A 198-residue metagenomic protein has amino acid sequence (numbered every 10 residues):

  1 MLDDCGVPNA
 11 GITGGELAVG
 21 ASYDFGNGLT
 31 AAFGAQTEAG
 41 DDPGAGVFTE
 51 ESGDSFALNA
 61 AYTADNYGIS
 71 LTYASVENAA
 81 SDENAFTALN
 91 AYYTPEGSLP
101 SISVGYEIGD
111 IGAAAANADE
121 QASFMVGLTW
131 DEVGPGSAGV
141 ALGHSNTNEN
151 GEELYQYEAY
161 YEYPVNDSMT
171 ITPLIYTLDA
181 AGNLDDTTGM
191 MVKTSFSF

Functional and structural regions predicted by a protein language model:
M1-A10, L17, P135-G139, E162-M169: Outer-membrane beta-barrel biogenesis signature
M1-F56: Surface-exposed coil loops of outer-membrane beta-barrel proteins
D4-I12, D41-E50, V76-D82, A113-N117 (+2 more regions): Outer-membrane beta-barrel domain signature
G26, E96, V133, P164-N166: Residue-level recognition of beta-strand termini and adjacent short loop/turns
E51-Q156: Detector for outer-membrane/organellar transmembrane beta-barrel domains, recognizing the amphipathic beta-strand
G127-D131, E158-D167, L178: Short basic/hydrophobic patches in alpha-helices and adjacent helix-turn junctions that form amphipathic surface motifs
Y163, M169, I175-T177, D186-F198: Outer-membrane beta-barrel "beta-signal"
